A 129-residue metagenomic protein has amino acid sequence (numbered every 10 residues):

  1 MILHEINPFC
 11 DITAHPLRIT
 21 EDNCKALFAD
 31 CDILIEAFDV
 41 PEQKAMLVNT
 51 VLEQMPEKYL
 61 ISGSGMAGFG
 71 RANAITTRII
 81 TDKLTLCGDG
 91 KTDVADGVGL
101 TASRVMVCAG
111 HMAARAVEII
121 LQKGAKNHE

Functional and structural regions predicted by a protein language model:
M1-E129: Adenine nucleotide-associated cytosolic modules
